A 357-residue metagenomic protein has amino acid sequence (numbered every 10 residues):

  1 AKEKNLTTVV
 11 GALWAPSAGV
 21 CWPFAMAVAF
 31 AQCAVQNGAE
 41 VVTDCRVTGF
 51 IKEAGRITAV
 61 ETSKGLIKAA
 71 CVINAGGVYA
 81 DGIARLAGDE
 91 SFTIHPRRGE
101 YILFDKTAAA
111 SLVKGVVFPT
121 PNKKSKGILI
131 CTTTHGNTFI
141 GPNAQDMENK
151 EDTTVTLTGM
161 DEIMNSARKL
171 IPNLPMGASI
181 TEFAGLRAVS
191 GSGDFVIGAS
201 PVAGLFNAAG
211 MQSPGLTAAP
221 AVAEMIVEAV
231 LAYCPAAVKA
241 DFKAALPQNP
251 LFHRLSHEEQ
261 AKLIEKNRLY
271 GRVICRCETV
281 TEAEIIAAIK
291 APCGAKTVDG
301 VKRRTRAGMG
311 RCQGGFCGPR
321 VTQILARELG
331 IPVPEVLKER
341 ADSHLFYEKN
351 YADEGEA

Functional and structural regions predicted by a protein language model:
A1-R56, E61, V189-S190: Flavin (FAD/FMN) cofactor-binding and adjacent substrate-gating region of FAD-dependent oxidoreductase domains
A29, S125, T134-H135, D146-V273 (+3 more regions): C-terminal catalytic lobe of FAD-dependent flavoproteins
V42, I73, F206-A208: Hydrophobic/aromatic beta-strand patches that form the interior of the parallel beta-sheet core in alpha/beta enzyme
F50-G141, Q145-T156, N165, L174 (+1 more regions): Flavin-dependent oxidoreductases
E151, T281-P292, G315-V333: Iron-sulfur (Fe-S) cluster-binding segments and ferredoxin-like electron-carrier domains, especially [2Fe-2S]
C275-C277, C312, C317: Short cysteine clusters
G330-E356: Low-complexity, small/polar and acidic-rich linker and loop segments
